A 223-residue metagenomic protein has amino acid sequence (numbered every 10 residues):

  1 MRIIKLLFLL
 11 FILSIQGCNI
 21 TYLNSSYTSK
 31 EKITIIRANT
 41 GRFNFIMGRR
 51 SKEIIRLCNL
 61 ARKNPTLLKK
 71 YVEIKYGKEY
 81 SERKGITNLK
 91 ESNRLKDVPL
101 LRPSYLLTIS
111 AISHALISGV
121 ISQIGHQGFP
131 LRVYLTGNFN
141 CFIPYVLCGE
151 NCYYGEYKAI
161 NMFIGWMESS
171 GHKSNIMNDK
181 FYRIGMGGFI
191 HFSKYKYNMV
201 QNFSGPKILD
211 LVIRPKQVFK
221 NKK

Functional and structural regions predicted by a protein language model:
I4-S14: Sec-dependent N-terminal signal peptides
Y22-S29, I33-T34, Y145-K223: Disulfide-stabilized extracellular recognition modules
K32-V120: A short alpha-helix/helix-coil micro-patch that ends at or immediately precedes a cysteine
G41-R56, V98-I109, G128, Y153-N161 (+3 more regions): Soluble non-cytosolic domains of exported or imported proteins
L67-V72, V120-I124, N161-M162, D210-I213: Short, solvent-exposed loop/turn elements at domain surfaces
K75-K84, S104-E156: Short, surface-exposed glycine/acidic/tryptophan-bearing loops
